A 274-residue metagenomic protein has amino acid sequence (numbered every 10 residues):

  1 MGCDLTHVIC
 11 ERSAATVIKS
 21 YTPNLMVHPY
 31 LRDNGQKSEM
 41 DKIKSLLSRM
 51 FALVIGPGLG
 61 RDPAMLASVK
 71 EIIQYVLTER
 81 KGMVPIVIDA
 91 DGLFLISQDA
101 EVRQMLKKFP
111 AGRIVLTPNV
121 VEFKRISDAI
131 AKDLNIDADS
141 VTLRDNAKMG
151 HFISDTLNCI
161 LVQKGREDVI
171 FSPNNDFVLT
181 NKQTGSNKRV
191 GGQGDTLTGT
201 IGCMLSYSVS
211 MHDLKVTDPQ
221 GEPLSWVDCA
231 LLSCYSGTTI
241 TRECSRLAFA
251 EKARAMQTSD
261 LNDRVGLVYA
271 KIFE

Functional and structural regions predicted by a protein language model:
M1-H7, T196-I201: Active-site alpha-helical elements of protease catalytic centers
L5, I9-Q183, T217-S225, A270-K271: Glycine-rich phosphate/dinucleotide-binding loop and adjoining beta-alpha-beta core of small-molecule
Y21, R242-E274: Charged C-terminal helix
V120-R125, K132, T241-K252: Glycine-rich phosphate/pyrophosphate-binding loop at beta-loop-alpha junctions
R125-D128, V190-P223, L232-T239: Short, small-residue alpha-helix embedded
K148-H151, L179, T198-G199, C203 (+1 more regions): Feature representing long, continuous alpha-helical segments
G165, D213-V216, Q220-C234, R246-M256: Flexible, glycine/charged-enriched surface loops at secondary-structure junctions
T180-G192: Short pre-catalytic strand/loop immediately N-terminal to key active-site residues, enriched for Gly-Thr
